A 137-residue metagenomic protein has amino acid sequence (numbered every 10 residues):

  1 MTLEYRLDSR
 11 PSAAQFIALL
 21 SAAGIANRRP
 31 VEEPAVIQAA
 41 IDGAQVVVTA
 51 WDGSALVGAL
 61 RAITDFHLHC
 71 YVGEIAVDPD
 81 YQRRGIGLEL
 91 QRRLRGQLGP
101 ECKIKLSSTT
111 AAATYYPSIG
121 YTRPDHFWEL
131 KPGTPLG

Functional and structural regions predicted by a protein language model:
M1-P11, P135-G137: Conserved N-terminal entry element of GNAT/NAT acetyltransferase domains
A18-P30: Helix-loop element at the rim of GNAT/NAT acetyltransferase active sites that forms part of the acceptor-substrate
Q38-T49, K103: A short helix-loop-beta-strand connector motif used in the catalytic cores of GNAT acetyltransferases and, in some
T49, A55-T64, Y71-A76: Conserved beta-strand in the GNAT
V77, R83-G96: Conserved acetyl-CoA-binding loop-helix of GNAT-fold acetyltransferases
L88, P100-L136: Conserved active-site alpha-helix within GNAT-family acetyltransferase domains
